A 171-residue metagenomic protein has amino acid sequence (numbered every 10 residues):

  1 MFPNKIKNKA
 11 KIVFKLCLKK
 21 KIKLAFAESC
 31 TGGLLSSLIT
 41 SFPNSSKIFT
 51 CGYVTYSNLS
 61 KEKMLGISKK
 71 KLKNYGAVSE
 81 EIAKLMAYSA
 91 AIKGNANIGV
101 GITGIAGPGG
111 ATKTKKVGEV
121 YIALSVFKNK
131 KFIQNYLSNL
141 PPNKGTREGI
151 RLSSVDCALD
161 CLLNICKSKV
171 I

Functional and structural regions predicted by a protein language model:
M1-I171: Short alpha-helical segments enriched in small residues
